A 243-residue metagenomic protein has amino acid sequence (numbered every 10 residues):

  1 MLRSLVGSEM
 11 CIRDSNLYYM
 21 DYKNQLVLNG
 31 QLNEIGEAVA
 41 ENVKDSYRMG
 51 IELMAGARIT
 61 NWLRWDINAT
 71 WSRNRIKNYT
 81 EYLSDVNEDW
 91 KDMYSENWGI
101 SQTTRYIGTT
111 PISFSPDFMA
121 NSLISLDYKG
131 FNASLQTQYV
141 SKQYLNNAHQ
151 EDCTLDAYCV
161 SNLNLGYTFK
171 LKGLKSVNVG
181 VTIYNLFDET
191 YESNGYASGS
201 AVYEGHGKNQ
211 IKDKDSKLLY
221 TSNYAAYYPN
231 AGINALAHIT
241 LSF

Functional and structural regions predicted by a protein language model:
M1-G7, I12-D14: Single conserved hydrophobic/aromatic residue that forms the stacking wall/gate of nucleotide- or nucleobase-binding
R3-S4, S46, G56, Y228: Generic structural signal for beta-strand residues in well-ordered domains
S8, R64, S101, T109-F243: Conserved C-terminal beta-signal and adjacent last beta-strands/turns of outer-membrane beta-barrel proteins
I12, N24, R73-I76, S141 (+2 more regions): Active-site micro-motifs of SAM-dependent methyltransferase domains
Y18-D21, V39-N147, T240: Gram-negative outer-membrane beta-barrel transporters
V27-V39, N78-G108, Y196-Y224: Solvent-exposed loop segments that connect transmembrane elements
